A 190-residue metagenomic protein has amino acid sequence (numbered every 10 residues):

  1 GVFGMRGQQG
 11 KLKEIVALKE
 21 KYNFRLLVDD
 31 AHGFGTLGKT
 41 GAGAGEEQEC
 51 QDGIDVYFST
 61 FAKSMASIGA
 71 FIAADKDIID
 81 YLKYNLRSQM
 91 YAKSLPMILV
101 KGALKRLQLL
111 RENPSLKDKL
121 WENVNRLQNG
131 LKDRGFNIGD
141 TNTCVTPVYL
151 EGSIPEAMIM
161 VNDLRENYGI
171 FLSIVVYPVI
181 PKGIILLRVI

Functional and structural regions predicted by a protein language model:
G1-V28: Active-site phosphate-binding strand-loop segment of PLP-dependent enzymes
V2-R6, G33-T36, Q89-M90, Y149 (+1 more regions): Short, small-residue-enriched loops and turns at beta-alpha junctions that line or gate enzyme active sites
N23, G43-F61, D80, Y84: Conserved active-site segment immediately N-terminal to the catalytic lysine that forms the internal aldimine
V56-F58, M65-P114: Conserved core segment of the aminotransferase class I/II
D118-Q128, D133-Y168, G183-I184: Conserved PLP-binding catalytic core of the aspartate aminotransferase-like
N167-R188: Conserved PLP cofactor-binding pocket of PLP-dependent enzymes
